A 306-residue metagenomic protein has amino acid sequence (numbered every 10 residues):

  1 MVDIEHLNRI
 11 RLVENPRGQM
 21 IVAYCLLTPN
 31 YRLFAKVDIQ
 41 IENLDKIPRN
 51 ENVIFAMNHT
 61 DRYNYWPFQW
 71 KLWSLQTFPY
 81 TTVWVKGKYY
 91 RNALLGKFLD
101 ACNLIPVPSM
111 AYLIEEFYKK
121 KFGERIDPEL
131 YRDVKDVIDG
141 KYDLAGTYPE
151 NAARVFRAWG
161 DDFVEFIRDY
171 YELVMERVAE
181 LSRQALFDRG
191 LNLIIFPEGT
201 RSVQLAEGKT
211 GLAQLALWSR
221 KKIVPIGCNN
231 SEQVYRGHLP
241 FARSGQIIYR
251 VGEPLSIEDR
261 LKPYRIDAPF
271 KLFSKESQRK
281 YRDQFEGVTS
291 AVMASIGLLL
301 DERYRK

Functional and structural regions predicted by a protein language model:
M1-T81, G87-E180: Membrane-anchoring hydrophobic helices of lipid-metabolizing enzymes
V2-N15, F117-K306: Non-catalytic C-terminal accessory region of glycerolipid acyltransferases and related lyso-lipid remodeling enzymes
T81-T82, S277: Alpha-helical protein-protein interaction elements
